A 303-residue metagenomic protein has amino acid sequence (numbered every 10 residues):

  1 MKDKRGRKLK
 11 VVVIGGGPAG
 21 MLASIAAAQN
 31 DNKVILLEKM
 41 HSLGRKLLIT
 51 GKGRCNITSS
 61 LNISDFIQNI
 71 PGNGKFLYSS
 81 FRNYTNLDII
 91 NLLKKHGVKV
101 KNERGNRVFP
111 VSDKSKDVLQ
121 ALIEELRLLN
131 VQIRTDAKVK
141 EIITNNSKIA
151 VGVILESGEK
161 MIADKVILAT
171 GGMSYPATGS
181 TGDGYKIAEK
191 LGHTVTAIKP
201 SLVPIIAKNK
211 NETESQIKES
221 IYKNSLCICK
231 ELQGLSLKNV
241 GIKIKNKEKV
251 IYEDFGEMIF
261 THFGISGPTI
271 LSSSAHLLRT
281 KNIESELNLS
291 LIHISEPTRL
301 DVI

Functional and structural regions predicted by a protein language model:
L9, E156-K165, D254: Core beta-strand elements of the Rossmann-like FAD/NAD(P) dinucleotide-binding domain in flavoenzyme oxidoreductases
V11-L36: N-terminal Rossmann-like FAD-binding beta1-loop-alpha1 element of flavoenzymes
I14, M161-S174, M258-T261: Short hydrophobic core segments
A28-K52: Glycine-rich FAD pyrophosphate-binding loop
R54-N102: Glycine-rich active-site loop/strand segments that organize a redox cofactor
T135-K148: A conserved short coil-to-beta-strand element within the FAD-binding core of flavoproteins
K165-S220: Glycine-rich loop(s) and the adjacent beta-strand/alpha-helix scaffold that form part
I292-I303: Single conserved hydrophobic/aromatic residue that forms the stacking wall/gate of nucleotide- or nucleobase-binding
